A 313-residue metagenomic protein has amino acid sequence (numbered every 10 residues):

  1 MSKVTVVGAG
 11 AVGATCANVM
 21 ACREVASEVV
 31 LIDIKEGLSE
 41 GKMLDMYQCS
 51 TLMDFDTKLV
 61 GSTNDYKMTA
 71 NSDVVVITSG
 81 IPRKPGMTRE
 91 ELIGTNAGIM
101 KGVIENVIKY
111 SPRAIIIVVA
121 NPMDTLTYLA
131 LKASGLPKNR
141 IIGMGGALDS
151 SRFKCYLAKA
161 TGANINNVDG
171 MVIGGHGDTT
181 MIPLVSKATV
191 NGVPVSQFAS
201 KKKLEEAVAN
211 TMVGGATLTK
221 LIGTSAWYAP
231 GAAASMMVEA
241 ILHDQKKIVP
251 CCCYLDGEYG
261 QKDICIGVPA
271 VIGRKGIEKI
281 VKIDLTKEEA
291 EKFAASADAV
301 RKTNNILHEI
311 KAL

Functional and structural regions predicted by a protein language model:
M1-V4: Extreme N-terminal starter segment of soluble prokaryotic enzymes
A9-G10: Glycine-rich Rossmann-fold phosphate-binding loop(s) that bind the pyrophosphate of adenine dinucleotide cofactors
G13-A14: N-terminal Rossmann-fold NAD(P) dinucleotide-binding loop
I34-S72, R301-E309: Conserved N-terminal Rossmann-fold NAD(P) cofactor-binding segment
T51-A114: Rossmann-like NAD(P)-binding element
T88-K154: Rossmann-like NAD(P)(H) cofactor-binding subdomain of soluble oxidoreductases
S134-R140, D149-L313: C-terminal substrate-binding/catalytic lobe of Rossmann-fold NAD(P)-dependent dehydrogenases
